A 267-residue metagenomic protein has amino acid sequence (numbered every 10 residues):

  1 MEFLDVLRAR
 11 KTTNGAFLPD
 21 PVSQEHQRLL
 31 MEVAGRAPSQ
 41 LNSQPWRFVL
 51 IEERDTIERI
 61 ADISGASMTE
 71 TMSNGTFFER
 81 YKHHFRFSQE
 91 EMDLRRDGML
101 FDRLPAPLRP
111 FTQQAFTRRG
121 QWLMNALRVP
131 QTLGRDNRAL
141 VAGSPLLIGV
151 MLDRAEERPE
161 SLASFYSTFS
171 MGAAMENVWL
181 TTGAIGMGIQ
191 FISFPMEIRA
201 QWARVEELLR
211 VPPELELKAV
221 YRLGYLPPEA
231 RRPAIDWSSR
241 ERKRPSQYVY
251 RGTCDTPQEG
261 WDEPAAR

Functional and structural regions predicted by a protein language model:
M1-R267: Acidic, surface-exposed loops and disordered segments
